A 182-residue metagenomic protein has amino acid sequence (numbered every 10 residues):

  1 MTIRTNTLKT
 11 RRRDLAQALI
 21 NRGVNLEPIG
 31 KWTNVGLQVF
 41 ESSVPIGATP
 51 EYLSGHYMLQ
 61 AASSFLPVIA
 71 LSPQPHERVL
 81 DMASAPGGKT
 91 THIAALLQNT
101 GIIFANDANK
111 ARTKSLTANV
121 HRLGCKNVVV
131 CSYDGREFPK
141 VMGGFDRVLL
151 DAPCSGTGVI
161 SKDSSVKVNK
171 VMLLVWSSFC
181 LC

Functional and structural regions predicted by a protein language model:
M1-C182: S-adenosylmethionine
